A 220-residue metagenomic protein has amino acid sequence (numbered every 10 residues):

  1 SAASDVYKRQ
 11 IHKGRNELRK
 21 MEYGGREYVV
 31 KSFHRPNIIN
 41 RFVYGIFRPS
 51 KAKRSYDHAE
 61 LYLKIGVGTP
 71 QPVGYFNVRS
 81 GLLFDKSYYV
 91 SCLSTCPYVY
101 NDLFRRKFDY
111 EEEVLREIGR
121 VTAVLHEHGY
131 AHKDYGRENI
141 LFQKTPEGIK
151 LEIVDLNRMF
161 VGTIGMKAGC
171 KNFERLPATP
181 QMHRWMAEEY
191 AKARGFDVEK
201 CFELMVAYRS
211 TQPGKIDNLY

Functional and structural regions predicted by a protein language model:
A2-Y7: Short, small-residue-biased leader/transition segments that mark boundaries at the very start of proteins
E17-A52: ATP-binding glycine-rich loop module of kinase domains
L18-M21, V29, R120-V161: Active-site acidic catalytic loop and adjacent metal/ATP-binding pocket of ATP-dependent phosphoryl transfer enzymes
S32-H34, K64, G74, L93: Residue-level recognition of conserved beta-strand positions in structured domain cores
I39-G45, N101-R105, T163-K167: Short acidic, glycine/proline-rich loop/turn micro-motifs
A52, H58-L61, I65-G68, N101-E138: Conserved kinase catalytic-core helix
V73-E112: Conserved structural core of kinase catalytic domains
I149-L219: C-lobe/activation-segment region of protein kinase-like
